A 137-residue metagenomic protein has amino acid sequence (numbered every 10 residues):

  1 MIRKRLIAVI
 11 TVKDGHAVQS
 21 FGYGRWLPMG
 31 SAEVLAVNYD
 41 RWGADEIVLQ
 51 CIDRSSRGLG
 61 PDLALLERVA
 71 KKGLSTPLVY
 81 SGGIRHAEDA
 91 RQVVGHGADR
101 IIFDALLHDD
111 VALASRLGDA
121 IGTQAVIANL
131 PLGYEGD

Functional and structural regions predicted by a protein language model:
K4, A8-V9, R57-S81, A112-P131: Alpha-helix-loop-beta-strand connector modules within alpha/beta enzyme cores
V12-R25, V94, A98-D137: Conserved anion-binding
L27-D40, H86-Q92: Short, acidic/polar
L27-S31, G58-P61, G82-R85, D109: Short secondary-structure boundary/capping elements
G43-A44, A98: A structural motif
E46-L65, A105: Glycine-rich, proline-tolerant flexible connector loops at the mouths of alpha/beta enzymes
I47-L49, V79, I102-F103, I127: Conserved beta-strand positions in the central sheet of alpha/beta enzyme cores
Q50-I52, P77-R85: Glycine-rich beta-strand-to-loop/alpha-helix junction loops that act as flexible
